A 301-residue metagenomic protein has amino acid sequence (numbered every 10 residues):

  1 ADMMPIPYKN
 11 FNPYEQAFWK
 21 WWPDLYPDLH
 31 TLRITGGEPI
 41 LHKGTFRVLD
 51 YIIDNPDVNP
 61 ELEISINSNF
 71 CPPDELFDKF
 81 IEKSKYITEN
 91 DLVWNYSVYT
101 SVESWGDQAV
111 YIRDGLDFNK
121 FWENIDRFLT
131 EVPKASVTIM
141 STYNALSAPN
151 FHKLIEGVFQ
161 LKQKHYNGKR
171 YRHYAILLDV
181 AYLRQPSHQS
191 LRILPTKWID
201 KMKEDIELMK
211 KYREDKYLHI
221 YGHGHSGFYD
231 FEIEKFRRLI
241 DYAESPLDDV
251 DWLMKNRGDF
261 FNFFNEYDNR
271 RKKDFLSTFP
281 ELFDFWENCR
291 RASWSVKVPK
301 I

Functional and structural regions predicted by a protein language model:
A1-Y14, Y26-G44, N55-F80, I87-W122 (+2 more regions): Core AdoMet radical
K20-D24, Y51-N55, E82-I87, N124-E131 (+1 more regions): A generic secondary-structure signal
W21, G44-Y51, K79-K83, Y111 (+1 more regions): A short acidic, amphipathic alpha-helical/loop segment
D91-V93, S101-I301: Radical SAM enzyme [4Fe-4S]-AdoMet core and its adjacent flexible, acidic and glycine-rich loops/tails across
